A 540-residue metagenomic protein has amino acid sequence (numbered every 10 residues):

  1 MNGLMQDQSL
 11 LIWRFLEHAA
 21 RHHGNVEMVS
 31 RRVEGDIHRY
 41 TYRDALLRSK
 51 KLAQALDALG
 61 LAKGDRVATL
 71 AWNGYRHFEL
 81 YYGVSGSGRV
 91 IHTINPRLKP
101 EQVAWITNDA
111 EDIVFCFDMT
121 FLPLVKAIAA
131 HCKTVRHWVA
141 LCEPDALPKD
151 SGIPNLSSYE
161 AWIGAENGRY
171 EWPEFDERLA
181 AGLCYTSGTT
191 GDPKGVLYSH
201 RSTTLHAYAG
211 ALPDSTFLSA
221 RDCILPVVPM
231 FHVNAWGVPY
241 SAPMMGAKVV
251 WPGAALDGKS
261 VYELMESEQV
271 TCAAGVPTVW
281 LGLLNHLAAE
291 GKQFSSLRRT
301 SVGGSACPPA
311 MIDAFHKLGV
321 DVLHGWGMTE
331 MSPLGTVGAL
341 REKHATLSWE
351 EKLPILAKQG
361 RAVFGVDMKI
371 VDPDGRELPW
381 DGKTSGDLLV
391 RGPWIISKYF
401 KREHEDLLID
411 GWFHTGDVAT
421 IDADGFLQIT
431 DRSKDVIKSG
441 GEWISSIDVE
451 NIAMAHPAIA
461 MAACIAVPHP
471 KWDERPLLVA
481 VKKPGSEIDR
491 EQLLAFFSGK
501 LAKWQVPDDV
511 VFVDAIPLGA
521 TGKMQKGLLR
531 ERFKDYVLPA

Functional and structural regions predicted by a protein language model:
F15, A58-L59, G86-G164, P484-S486: Structural core segment of the AMP-binding/adenylate-forming
M28-G74, F78-Y82, K99-A104, E160: Conserved AMP-binding/adenylate-forming core of the ANL superfamily
L56-A62, E166-R178, L183-L225, G237 (+3 more regions): Conserved adenylate-forming
A71-W72, R89-T107, M119-L124, A247-E268 (+1 more regions): ATP-dependent adenylate-forming carboxylate-activation enzymes
L98, A104, F115-M119, A273 (+6 more regions): AMP-binding/adenylate-forming catalytic core of the ANL superfamily
T204-C223, V233-T271, H286: Conserved AMP-binding/adenylation subdomain of ANL enzymes
M244-A247, S267-G275, L284-P354, D367 (+1 more regions): Gly/Ser/Thr-rich phosphate-binding loop
A362-L389, A423-D424, S486-R490, Q525: Conserved beta-loop-beta connector loops within the AMP-binding
